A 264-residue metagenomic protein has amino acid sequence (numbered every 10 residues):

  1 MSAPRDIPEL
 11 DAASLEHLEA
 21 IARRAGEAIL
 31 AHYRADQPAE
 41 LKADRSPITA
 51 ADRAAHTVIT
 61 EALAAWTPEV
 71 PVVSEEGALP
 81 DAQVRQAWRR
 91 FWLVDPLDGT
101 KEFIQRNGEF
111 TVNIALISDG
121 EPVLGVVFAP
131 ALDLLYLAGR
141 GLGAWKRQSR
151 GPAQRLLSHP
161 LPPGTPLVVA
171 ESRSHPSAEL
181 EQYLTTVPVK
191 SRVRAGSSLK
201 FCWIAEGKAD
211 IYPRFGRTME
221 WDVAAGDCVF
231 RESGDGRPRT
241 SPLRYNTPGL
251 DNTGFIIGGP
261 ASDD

Functional and structural regions predicted by a protein language model:
M1-A20, E181-T186, F201-D264: Oxyanion/phosphate-interacting regions
M1-L97, A178, Q182-T185, A261-S262: N-terminal subdomain of lithium-sensitive/metallo-dependent phosphomonoesterases centered on the IMPase/IPPase/PAP
I29, D52, L63, T100 (+5 more regions): Residue-level signal for inorganic ion chemistry
P38, P71, V168, P188-S191 (+1 more regions): Conserved beta-strand segments of alpha/beta enzyme cores
K42, E75, S172, R194-A195 (+1 more regions): Conserved beta-strand termini and adjacent loop/short-helix elements that scaffold enzyme active sites in alpha/beta
D52, E75-E76, D95-D98, K200 (+3 more regions): Acidic active-site catalytic centers that drive phospho-/nucleotidyl reactions and related ester hydrolyses
W88-P130: Glycine-rich active-site/cofactor-binding loop and its immediate structural neighborhood
I114-C202, D251-D264: Acidic beta-strand-loop-alpha-helix segment within the catalytic core of divalent metal-dependent phosphate-processing
